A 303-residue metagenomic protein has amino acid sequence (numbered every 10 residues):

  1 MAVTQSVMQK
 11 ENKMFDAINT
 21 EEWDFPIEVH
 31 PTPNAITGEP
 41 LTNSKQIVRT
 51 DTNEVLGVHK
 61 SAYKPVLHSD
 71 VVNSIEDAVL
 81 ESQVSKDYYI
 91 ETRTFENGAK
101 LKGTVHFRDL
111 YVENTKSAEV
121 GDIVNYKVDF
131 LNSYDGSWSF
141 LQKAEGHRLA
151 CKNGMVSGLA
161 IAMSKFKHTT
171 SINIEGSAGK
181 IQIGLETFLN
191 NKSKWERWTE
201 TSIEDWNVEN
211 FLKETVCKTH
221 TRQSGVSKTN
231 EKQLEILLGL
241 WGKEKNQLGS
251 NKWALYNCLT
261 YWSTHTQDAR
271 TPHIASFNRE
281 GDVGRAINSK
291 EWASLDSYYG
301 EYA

Functional and structural regions predicted by a protein language model:
A2-E76: Feature for intrinsically disordered/low-complexity regulatory segments and propeptides
L80-A303: Intrinsic disorder/low-complexity polar-acidic segments
